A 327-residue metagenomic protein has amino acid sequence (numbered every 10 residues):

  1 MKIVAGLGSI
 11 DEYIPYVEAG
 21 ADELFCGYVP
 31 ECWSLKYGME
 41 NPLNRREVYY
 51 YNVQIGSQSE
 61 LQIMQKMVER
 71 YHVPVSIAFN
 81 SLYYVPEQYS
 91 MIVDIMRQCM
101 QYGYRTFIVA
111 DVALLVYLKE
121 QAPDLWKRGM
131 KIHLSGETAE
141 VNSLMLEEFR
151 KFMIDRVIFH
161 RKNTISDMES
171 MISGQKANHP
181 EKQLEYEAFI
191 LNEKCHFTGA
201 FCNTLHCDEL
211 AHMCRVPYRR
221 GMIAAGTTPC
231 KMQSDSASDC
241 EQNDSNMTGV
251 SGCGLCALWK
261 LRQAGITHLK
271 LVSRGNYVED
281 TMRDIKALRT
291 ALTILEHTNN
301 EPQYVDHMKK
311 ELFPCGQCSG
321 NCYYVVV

Functional and structural regions predicted by a protein language model:
M1-E140, F159-V327: Active-site pocket-lining/capping segments in soluble small-molecule metabolic enzymes
N142-M145: Short, glycine/polar-rich helix-capping loops at beta-to-alpha or helix-loop-helix junctions that flank or form
E147-V157: A cross-taxonomic marker for long C-terminal extensions/tails that follow the last structured domain
